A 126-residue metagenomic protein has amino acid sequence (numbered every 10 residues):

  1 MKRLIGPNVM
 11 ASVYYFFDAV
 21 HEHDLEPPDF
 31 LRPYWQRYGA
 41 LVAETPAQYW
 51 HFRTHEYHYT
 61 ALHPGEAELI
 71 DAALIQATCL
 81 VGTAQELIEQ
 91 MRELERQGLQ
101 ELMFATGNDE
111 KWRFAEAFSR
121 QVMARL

Functional and structural regions predicted by a protein language model:
M1-R96: An alpha-helical appendage that flanks or caps ligand/catalytic pockets
L80, G107-R113: Acidic-and-aromatic substrate-binding clefts and catalytic sites of carbohydrate-active enzymes
K111-L126: C-terminal helical cap(s) of enzyme catalytic domains, especially alpha/beta-barrels
